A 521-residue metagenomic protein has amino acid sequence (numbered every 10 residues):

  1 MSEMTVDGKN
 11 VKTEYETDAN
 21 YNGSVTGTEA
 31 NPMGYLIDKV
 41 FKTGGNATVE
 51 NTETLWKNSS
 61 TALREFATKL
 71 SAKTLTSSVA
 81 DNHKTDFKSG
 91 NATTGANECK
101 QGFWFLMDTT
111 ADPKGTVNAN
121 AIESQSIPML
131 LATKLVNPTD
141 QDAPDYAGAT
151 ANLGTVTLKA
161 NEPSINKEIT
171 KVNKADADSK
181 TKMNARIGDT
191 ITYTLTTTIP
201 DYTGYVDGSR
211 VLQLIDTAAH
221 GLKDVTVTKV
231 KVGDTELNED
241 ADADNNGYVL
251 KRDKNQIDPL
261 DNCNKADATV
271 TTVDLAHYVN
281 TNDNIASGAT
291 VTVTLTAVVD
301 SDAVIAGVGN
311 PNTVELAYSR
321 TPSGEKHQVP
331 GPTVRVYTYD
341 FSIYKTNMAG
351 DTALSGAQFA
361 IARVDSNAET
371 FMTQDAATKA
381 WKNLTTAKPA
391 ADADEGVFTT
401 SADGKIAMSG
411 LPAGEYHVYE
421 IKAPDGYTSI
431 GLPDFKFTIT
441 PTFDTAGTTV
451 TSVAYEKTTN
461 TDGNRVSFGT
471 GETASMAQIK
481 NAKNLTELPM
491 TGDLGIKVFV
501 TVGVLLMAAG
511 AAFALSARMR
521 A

Functional and structural regions predicted by a protein language model:
M1-A521: Solvent-exposed loop/turn and edge beta-strand elements of beta-rich ligand-binding domains
